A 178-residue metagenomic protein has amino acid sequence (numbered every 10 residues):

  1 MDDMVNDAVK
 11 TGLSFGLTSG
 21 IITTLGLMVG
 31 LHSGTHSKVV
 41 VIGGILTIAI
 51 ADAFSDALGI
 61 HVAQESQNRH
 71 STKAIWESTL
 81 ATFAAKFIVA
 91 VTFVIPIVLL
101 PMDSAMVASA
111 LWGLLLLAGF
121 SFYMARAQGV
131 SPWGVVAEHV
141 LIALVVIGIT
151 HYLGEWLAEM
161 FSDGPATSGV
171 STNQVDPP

Functional and structural regions predicted by a protein language model:
M1-F93, D103, V107, V146 (+2 more regions): Hydrophobic, small-residue-rich transmembrane alpha-helices and their short perimembrane loops in multi-pass membrane
V29, G113-S121, A143-H151: Hydrophobic core segments of alpha-helical transmembrane domains in multi-pass membrane transport and ion-translocation
K38, V62-H70, L100, S104-A105 (+2 more regions): Membrane-interfacial segments
I45, S109-A110, H139-V140: Residue-level recognition of transmembrane alpha-helices in multi-pass small-molecule transporters/permeases
A85-G129: Strongly charged, low-complexity linkers/loops
G119-V145: Interfacial loop-to-transmembrane junctions
H151-P178: Juxtamembrane boundary at the C-terminal end of a transmembrane helix
